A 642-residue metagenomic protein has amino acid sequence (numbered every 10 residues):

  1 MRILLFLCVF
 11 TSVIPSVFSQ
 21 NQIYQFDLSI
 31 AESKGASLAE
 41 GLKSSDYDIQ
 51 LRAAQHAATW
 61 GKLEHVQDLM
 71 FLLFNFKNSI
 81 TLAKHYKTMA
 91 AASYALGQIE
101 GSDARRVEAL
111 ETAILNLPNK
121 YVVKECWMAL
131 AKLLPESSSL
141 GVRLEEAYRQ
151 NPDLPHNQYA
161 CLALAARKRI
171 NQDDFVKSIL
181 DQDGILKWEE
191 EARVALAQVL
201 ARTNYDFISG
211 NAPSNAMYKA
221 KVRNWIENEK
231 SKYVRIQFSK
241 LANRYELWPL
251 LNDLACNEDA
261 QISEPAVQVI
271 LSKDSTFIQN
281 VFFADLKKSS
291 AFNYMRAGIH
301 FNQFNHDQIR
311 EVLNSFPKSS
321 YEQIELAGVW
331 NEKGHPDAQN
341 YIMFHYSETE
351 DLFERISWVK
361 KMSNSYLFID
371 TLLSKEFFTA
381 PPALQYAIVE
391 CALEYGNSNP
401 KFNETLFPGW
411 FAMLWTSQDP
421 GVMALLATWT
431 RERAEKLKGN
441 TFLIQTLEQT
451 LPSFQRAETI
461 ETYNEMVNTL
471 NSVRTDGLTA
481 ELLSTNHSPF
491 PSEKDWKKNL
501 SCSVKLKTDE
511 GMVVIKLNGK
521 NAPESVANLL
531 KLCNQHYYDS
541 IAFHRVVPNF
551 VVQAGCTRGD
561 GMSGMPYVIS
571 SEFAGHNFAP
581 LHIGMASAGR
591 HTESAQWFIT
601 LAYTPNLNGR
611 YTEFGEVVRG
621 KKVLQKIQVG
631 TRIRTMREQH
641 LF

Functional and structural regions predicted by a protein language model:
I3-V13: Sec-dependent N-terminal signal peptides
F6-L7, V17, S79: Cleavable N-terminal signal peptides
Q20-E32, D48-L63, T81-S102, T112 (+14 more regions): Structural detector for internal amphipathic alpha-helices that build alpha-solenoid repeat scaffolds
S29-G41, W60-S79, G101-L115, P135-Q150 (+10 more regions): Amphipathic alpha-helical scaffolding segments comprising HEAT/armadillo-like alpha-solenoid repeats
E40, S44-D46, S503-K507: Mature N-terminal segment immediately following signal peptide/propeptide cleavage in secreted/periplasmic
L42, I236, K626-I627: A generic structural signal for nonpolar/aromatic side chains embedded in well-ordered alpha-helices
D46, A57-A58, N521, G589: Structured beta->alpha junctions
F344, E350-L352, L367, T371 (+2 more regions): Cyclophilin-like peptidyl-prolyl cis-trans isomerases
